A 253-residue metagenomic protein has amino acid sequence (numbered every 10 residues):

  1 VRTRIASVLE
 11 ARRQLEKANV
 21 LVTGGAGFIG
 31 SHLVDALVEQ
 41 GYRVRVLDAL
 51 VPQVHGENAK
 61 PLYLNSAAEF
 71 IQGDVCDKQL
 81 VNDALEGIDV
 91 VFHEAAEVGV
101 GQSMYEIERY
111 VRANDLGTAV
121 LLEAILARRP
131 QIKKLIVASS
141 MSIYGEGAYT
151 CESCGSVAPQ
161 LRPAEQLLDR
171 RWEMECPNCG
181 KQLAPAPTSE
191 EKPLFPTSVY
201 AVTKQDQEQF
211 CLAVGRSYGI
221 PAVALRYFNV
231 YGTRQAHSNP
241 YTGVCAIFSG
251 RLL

Functional and structural regions predicted by a protein language model:
V1-F228: N-terminal Rossmann-like NAD(P)+-binding domain of SDR-like oxidoreductases, especially those catalyzing
S66-A68, V244-F248: Short, structured secondary-structure boundary patches
E94, R251-L252: Conserved catalytic core of Hanks-type protein kinase domains
M104, L252-L253: Hydrophobic residues in alpha-helical segments
E123, A246-R251: Generic alpha-helical structural context detector
Q205, Y218-I220, V230-A246: Glycine/proline-rich active-site loop of Rossmann-fold NAD(P)-dependent oxidoreductases
